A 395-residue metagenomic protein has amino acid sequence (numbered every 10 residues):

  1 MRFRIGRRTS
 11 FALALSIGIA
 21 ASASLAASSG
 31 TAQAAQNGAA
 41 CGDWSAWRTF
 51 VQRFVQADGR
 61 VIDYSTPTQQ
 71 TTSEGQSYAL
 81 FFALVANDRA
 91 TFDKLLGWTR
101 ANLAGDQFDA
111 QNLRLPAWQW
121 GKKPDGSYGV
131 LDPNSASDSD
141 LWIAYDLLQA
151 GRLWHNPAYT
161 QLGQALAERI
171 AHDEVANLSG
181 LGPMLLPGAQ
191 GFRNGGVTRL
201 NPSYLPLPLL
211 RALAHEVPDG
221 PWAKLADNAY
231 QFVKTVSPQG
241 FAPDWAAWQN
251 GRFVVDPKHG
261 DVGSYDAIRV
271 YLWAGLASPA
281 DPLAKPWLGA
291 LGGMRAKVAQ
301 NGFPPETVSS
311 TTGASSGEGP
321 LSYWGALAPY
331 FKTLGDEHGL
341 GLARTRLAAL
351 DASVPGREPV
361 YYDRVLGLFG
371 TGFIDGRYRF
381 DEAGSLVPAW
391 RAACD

Functional and structural regions predicted by a protein language model:
R2-S16: Bacterial N-terminal signal peptides that target proteins for export
A12-A26: Bacterial N-terminal signal peptides
T31-E74, L84-V130, S179-M184, G188-R193 (+4 more regions): Low-complexity, Ser/Thr/Pro/Gly-enriched N-terminal "stalk/linker" regions
Q36-S45, Q69-S73, F108, L113 (+4 more regions): Extended ligand-binding clefts on enzyme/binding-domain cores
A79, T91-F92, N156-G163, W287 (+2 more regions): Solenoid-repeat scaffolds in large eukaryotic assemblies
L80-V85, W142-R152, P208-A212, L272-L276 (+2 more regions): Short glycine/serine- and small hydrophobic-enriched flexible loop segments
G97, A101-A171: Substrate-binding cleft of extracellular glycoside hydrolase catalytic domains
V308, T312-D395: C-terminal functional modules
